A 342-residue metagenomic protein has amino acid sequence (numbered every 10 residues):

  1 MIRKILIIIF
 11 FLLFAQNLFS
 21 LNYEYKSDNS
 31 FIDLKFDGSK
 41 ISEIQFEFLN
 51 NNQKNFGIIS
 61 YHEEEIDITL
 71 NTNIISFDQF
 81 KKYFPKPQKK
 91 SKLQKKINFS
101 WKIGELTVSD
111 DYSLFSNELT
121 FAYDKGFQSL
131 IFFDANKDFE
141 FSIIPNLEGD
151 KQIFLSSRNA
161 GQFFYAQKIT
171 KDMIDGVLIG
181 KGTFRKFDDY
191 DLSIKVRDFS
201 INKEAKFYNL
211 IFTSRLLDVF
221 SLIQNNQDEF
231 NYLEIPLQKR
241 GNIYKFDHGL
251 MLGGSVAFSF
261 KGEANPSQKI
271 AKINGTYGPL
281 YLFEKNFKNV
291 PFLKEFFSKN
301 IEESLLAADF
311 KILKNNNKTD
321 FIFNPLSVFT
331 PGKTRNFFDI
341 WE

Functional and structural regions predicted by a protein language model:
M1, Q16-K137, F141-F230, K239-R240 (+3 more regions): Membrane-proximal interfacial segments on either side of biological membranes
K4-F14: Sec-dependent N-terminal signal peptides
Y244, H248-M251: Extracellular beta-strand/loop-rich repeat segments of large surface/secreted proteins
